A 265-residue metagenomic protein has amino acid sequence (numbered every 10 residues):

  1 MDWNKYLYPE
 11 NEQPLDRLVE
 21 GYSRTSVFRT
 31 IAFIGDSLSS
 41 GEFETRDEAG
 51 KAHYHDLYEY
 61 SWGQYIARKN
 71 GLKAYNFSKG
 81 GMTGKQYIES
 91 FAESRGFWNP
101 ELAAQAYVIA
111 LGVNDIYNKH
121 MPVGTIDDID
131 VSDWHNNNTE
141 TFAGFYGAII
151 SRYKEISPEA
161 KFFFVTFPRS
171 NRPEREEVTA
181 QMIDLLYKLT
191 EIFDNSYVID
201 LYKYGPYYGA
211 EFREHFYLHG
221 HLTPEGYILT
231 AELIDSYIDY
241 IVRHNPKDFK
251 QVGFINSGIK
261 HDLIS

Functional and structural regions predicted by a protein language model:
D2-S78, G96-N99, K247: Serine-esterase "nucleophile elbow" of acetyl-processing enzymes
T30-G35, S39, K73-S78, Q105-A110 (+2 more regions): Structural recognition of the beta-strand scaffold that forms the well-ordered cores of secreted hydrolase catalytic
S37-S40, K79-K85, V113-N118, P168-R172 (+1 more regions): Solvent-exposed loop/turn segments at secondary-structure junctions within structured extracellular/periplasmic domains
E44-D47, K119-D127, Y207-R213: Short, flexible, mixed-charge acidic loops at enzyme active sites
Q86-E140, S170: Oxyanion-hole/transition-state-stabilizing segment in secreted/luminal serine hydrolases and related acyltransferases
L102, P158-E159, D194: Proline-centered flexible-loop/turn and helix-kink motifs
Y146-S151, I183: Generic structural signal for well-ordered alpha-helices, preferentially at hydrophobic/aromatic core positions
F167-S265: Catalytic His-Asp segment of secreted/periplasmic serine-dependent ester chemistry enzymes
